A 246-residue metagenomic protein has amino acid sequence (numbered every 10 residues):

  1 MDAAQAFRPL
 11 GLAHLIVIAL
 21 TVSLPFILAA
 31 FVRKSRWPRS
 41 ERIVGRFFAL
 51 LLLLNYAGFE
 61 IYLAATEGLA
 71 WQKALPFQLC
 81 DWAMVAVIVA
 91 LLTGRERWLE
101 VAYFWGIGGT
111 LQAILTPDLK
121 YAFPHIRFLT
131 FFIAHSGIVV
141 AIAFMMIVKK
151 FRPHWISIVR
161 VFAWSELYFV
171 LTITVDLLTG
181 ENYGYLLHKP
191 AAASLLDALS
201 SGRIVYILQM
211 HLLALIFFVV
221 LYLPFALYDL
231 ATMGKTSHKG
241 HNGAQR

Functional and structural regions predicted by a protein language model:
A3-V22, V161-A163, T179-F218: Membrane-interface transmembrane-helix boundary segments in multi-pass integral membrane proteins
L15-A19, G68-C80, A102-Y103: Structural signature of hydrophobic alpha-helical transmembrane segments
V17-A29, D81-L92, A134-V148, M210-F225: Hydrophobic cores of alpha-helical transmembrane segments in multi-pass inner/ER membrane proteins, independent
R33-G45, L92-W98, K149-I158: Membrane-interface helix-boundary motifs at transmembrane edges
L52-I61, G106-D118, S165-T174: Aromatic-anchored segments of alpha-helical transmembrane domains
A64-W71, T93-R97, P117-L129: Membrane-interface helix caps and helix-loop-helix hairpins in membrane proteins
L115-Y168: A contiguous pocket-lining binding segment that forms or flanks enzyme active sites
H238-R246: Short, low-complexity, charge-dense intrinsically disordered segments
